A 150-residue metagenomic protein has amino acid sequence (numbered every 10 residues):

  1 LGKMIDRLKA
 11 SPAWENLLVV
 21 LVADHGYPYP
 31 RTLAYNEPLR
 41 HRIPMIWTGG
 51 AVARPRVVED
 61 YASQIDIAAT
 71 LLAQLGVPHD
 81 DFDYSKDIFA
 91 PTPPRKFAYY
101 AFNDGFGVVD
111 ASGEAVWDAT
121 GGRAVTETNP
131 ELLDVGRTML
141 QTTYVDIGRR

Functional and structural regions predicted by a protein language model:
L1-R150: Solvent-exposed soluble domains appended to multi-pass membrane proteins
